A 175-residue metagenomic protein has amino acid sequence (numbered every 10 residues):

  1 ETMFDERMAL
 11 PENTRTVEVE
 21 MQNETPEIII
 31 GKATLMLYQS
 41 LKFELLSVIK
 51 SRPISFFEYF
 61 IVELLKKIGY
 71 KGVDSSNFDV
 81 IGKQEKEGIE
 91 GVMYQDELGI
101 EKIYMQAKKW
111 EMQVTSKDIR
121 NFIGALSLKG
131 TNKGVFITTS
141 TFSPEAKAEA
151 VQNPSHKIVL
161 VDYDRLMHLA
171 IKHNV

Functional and structural regions predicted by a protein language model:
E1-V175: Mixed-charge (Asp/Glu-Lys/Arg
